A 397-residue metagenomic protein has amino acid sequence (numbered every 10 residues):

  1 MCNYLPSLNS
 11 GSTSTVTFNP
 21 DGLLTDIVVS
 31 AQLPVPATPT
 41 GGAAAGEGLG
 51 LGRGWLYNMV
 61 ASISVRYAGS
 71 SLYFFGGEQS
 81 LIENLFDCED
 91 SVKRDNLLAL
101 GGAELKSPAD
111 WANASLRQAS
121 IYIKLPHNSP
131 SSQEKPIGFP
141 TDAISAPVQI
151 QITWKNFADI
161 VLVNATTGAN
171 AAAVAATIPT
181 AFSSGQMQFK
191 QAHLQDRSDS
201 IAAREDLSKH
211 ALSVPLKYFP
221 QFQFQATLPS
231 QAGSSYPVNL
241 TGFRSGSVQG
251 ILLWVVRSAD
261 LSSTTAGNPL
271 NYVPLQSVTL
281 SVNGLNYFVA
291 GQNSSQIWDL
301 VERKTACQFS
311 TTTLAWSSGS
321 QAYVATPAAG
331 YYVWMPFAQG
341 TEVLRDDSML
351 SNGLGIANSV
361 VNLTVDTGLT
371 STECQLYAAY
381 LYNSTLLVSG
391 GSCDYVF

Functional and structural regions predicted by a protein language model:
M1-F397: Short, low-complexity Pro/Thr/Gly
